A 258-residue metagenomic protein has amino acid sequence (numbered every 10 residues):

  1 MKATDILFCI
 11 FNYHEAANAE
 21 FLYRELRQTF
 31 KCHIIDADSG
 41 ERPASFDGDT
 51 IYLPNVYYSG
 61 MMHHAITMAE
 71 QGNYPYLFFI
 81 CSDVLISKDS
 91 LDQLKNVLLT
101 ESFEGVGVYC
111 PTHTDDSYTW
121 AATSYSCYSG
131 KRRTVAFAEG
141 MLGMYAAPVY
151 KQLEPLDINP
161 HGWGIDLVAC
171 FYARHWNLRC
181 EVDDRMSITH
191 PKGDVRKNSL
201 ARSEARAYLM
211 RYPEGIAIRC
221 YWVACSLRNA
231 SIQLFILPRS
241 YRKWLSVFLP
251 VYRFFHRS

Functional and structural regions predicted by a protein language model:
I10-Q28: Short, well-formed alpha-helical segments that are part of the catalytic scaffolds of diverse glycosyltransferases
L53-A69: Glycine-rich, basic loop-to-helix element that forms the pyrophosphate-binding segment of sugar-nucleotide handling
P75-L85: Short beta-strand-to-loop acidic/aromatic patch adjacent to the donor-nucleotide binding site
L91-G107: Conserved donor-nucleotide/metal-binding helix-loop-beta segment in metal-dependent transferases, i.e., the alpha-helix
G107-T123: Short beta-strand-to-loop element that shapes/binds the nucleotide-sugar donor at the catalytic cleft/hinge
C127-Y145: A recurrent flexible, glycine/aromatic-enriched loop bordering the glycosyltransferase active site that acts as
G140, L153-F171, C180-V182, M186-T189: Donor nucleotide-sugar recognition loop
V182-R202: Active-site donor/metal-binding and catalytic loop motifs of nucleotide-sugar-dependent glycosylation enzymes
